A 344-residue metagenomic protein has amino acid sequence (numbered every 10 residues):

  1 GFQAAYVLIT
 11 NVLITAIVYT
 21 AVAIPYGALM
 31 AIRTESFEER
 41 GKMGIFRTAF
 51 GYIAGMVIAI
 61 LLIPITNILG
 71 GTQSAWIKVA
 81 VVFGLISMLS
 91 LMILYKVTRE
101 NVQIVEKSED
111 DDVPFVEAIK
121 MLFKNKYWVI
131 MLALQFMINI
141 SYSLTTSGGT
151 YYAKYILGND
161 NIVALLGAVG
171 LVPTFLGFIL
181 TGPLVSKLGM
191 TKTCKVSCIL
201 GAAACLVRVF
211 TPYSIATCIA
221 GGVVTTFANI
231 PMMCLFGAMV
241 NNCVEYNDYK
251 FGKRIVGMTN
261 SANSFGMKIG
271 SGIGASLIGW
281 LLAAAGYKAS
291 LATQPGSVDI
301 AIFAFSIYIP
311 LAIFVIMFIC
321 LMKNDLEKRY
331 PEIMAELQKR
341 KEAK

Functional and structural regions predicted by a protein language model:
G1-K344: Membrane-embedded alpha-helical bundles of multi-pass transporters/translocases, especially carrier/permease families
